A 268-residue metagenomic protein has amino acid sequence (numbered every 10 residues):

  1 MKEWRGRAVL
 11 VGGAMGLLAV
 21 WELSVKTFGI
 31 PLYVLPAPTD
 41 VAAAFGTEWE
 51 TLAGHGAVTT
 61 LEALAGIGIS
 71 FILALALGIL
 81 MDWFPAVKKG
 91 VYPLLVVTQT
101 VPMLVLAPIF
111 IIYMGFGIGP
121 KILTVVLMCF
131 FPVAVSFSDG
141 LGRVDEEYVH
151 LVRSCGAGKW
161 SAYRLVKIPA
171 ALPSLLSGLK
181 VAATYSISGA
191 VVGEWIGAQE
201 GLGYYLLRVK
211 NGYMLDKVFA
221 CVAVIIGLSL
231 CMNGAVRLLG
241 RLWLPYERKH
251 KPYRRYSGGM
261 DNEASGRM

Functional and structural regions predicted by a protein language model:
R5-T27: N-terminal signal-anchor transmembrane alpha helix
T27-G68: Periplasmic/extracellular loop-to-transmembrane helix junction in inner-membrane transport proteins
G66-L95: Transmembrane-helix boundary motif in ABC transporter permease subunits
P85, G142, S177, F219-M268: C-terminal transmembrane helix and the adjacent membrane-cytosol boundary/short C-terminal tail of inner/organellar
V96-P132, D139-G140: Generic hydrophobic transmembrane alpha-helix motif, especially the helices
I112, S188-V224, L244-Y256: Glycine-rich helix-loop "coupling/hinge" segments at transmembrane-helix boundaries in multipass transporters
L123, L127, W160-V192, V236: Transmembrane alpha-helices
S136, G140-G178, L202, L206: Short cytoplasmic-facing helical segments at TM-TM junctions of multi-pass membrane proteins
